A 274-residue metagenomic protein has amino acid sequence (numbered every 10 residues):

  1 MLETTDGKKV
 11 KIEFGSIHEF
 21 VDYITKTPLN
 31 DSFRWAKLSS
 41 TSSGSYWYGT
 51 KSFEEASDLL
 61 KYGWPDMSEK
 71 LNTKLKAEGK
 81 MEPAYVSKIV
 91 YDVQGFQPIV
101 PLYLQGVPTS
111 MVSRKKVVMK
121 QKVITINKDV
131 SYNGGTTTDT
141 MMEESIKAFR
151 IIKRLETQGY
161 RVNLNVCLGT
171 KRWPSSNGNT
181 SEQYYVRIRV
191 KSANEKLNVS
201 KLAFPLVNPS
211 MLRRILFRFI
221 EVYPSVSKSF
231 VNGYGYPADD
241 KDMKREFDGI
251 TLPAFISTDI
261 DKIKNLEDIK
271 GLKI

Functional and structural regions predicted by a protein language model:
M1-T125, V130-I146, R150-I274: Acidic, low-complexity intrinsically disordered regions
